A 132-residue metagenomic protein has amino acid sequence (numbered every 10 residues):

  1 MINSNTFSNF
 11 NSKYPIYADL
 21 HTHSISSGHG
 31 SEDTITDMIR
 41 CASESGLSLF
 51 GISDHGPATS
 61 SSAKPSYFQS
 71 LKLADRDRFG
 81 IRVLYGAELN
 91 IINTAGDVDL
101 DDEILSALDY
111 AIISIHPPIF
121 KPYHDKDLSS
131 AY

Functional and structural regions predicted by a protein language model:
I2-N9, P15, G56, S62-Y132: Extended substrate/RNA-proximal surfaces in nucleic-acid metabolism proteins
F10-S12, E44-S45: Short hydrophobic "helix-edge" motifs at membrane interfaces and signal-peptide entry regions
I16-H29, I52-H55: Histidine-centered catalytic micro-motifs
G28, L49, L84: Short glycine/serine/threonine-biased micro-segments
G28-S31, S60-S61: Alpha-helix N-cap/helix-start motif
G30-T34, S66: Short secondary-structure boundary/capping elements
I35-F50, L73-A74: Alpha-helical scaffold segments that flank or form the walls of functional sites
S48-L49, S53, D109: Short acidic/polar active-site loop segments enriched in Thr and Asp
